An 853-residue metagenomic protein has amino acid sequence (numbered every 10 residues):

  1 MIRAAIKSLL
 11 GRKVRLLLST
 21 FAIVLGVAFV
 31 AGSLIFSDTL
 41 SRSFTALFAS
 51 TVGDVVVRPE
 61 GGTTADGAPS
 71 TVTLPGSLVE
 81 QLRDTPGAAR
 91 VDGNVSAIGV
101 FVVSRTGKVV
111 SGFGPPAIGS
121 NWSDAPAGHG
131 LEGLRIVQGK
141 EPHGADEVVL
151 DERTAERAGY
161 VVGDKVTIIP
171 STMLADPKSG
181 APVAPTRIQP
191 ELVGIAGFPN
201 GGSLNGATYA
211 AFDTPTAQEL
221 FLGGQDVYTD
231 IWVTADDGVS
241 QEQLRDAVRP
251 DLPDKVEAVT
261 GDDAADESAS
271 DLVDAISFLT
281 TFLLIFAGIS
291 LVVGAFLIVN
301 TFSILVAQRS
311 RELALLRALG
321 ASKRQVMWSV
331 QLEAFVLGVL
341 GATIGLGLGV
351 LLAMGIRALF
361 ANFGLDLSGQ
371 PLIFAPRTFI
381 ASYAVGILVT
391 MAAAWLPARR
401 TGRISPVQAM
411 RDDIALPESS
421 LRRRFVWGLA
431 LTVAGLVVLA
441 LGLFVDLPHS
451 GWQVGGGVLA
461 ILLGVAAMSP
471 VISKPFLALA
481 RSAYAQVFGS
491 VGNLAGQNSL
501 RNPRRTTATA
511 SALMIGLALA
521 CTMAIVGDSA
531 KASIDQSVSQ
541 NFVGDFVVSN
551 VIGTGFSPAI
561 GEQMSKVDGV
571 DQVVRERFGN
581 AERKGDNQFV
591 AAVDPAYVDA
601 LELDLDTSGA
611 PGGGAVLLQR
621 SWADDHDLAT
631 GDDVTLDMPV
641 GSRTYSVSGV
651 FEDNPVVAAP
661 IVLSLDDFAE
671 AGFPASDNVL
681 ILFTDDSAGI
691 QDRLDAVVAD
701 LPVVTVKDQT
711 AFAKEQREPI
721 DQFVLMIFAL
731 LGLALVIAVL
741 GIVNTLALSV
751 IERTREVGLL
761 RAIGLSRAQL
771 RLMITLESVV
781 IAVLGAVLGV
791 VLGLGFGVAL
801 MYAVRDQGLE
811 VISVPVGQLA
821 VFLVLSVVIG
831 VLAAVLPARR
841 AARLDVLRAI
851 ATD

Functional and structural regions predicted by a protein language model:
M1, S8-R15, A287, G294-G338 (+4 more regions): Interfacial "coupling" helices/loops that link adjacent transmembrane helices in transporter permeases
I2-I6, G11-S19, I23-V292, V538-Q540 (+2 more regions): Membrane transport/envelope proteins' first extracytoplasmic loop
G11-L17, F278-T281, R377, A381-A394 (+3 more regions): Alpha-helical transmembrane segments, especially those used as permease/efflux helices and single-pass anchors
V27-V57, S303, A353-A361, D446-V458 (+4 more regions): Alpha-helical transmembrane segments
F335-D366, T378-R403, T432-V445, V471-L477 (+3 more regions): Small-residue-rich transmembrane alpha-helices
R403-E418, A842-D853: Short cytosolic juxtamembrane segments of multi-pass membrane proteins
G455, L459, V465, V471-W622 (+2 more regions): Juxtamembrane segments of multi-pass membrane proteins
T506, A510, R575, D677-F683 (+2 more regions): C-terminal transmembrane helical bundles of large multi-pass transporters and their helix-start/helix-kink determinants
